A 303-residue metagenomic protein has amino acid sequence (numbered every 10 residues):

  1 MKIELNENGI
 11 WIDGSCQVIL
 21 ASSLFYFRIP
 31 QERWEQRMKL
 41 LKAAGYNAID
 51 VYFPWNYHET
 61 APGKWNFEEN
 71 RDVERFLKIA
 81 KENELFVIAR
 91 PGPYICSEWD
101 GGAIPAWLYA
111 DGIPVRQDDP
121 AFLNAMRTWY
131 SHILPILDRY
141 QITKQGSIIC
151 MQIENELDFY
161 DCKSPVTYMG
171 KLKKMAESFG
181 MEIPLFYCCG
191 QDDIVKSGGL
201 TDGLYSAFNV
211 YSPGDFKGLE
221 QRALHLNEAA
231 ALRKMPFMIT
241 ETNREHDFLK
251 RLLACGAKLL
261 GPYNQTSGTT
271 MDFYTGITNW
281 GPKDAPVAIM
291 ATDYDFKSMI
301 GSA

Functional and structural regions predicted by a protein language model:
M1-A48, K78, E82-E84: N-terminal carbohydrate-binding accessory modules
E7-G9, E177-V210, L249, L253-G256 (+1 more regions): Carboxylate/His-rich catalytic cores and anion/metal-binding grooves
V18-S22, N47-V51, V87-P91, I149-I153 (+5 more regions): Hydrophobic faces of well-ordered beta-strands that scaffold small-molecule active sites in alpha/beta enzyme cores
I19-Q31, P54-V73, L108-T128, Q152-P165 (+3 more regions): The substrate-binding groove and active-site-proximal loops of carbohydrate-active enzymes, especially glycoside
W34-D100, A106-W107, K173-S178: Aromatic-lined substrate-binding rim segments of carbohydrate-active enzymes
G63-R71, K81-E82, P93-P120, S131 (+5 more regions): Aromatic- and acidic-residue-enriched segments that line the glycan-binding/catalytic groove of carbohydrate-active
D111, F122-I153, D158-E182, A231-M235 (+3 more regions): Carbohydrate-binding surfaces of carbohydrate-active enzymes
D193-L249, I289: Glycoside hydrolase catalytic-domain groove-lining segments
